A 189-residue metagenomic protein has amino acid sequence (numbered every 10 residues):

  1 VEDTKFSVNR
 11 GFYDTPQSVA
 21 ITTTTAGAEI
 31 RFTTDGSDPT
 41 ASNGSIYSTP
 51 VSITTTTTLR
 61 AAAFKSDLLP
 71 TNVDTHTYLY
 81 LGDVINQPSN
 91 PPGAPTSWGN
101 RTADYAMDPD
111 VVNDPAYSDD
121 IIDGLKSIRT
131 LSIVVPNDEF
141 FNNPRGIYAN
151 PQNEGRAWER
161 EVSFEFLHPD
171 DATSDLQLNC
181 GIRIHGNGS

Functional and structural regions predicted by a protein language model:
V1-N153, W158-E161, F166-N187: Short, compositionally stereotyped local motifs that mark structural "simplifiers"
